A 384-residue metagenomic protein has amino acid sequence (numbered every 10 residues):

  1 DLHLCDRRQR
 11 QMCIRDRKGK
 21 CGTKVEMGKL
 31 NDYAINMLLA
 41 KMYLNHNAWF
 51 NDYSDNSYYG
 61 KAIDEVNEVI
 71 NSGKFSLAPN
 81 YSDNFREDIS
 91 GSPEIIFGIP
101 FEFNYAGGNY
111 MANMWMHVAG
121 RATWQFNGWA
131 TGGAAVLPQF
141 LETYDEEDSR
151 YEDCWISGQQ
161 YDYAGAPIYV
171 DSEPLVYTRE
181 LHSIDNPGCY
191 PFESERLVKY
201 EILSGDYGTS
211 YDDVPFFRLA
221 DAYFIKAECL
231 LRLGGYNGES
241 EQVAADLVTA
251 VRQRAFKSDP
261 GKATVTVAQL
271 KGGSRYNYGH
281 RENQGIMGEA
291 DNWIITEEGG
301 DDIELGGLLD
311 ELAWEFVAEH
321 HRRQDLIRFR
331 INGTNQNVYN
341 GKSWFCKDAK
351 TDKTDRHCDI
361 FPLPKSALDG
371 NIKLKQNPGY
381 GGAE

Functional and structural regions predicted by a protein language model:
D1-D16: Single conserved hydrophobic/aromatic residue that forms the stacking wall/gate of nucleotide- or nucleobase-binding
G19-K20, A166-G188, P260-G300: Surface-exposed intrinsically disordered loops and tails
K24-N31, L38, Y211, R218 (+1 more regions): Structural signature of alpha-solenoid helical repeat junctions
M27, E65-R232, I327-E384: Elongated scaffold/linker segments in the mid-to-C-terminal portions of large proteins
N45-S54, R232-Y236: Short coil/turn linking the two alpha-helices of tandem helical-hairpin repeats
